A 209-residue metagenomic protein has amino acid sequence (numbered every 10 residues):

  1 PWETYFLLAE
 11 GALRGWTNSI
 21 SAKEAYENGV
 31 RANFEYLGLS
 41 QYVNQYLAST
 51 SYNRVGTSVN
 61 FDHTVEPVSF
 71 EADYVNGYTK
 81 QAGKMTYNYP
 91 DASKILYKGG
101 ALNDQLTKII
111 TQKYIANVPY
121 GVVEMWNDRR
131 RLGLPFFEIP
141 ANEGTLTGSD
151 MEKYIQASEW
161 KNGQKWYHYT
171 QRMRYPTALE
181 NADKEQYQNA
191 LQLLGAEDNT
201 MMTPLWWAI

Functional and structural regions predicted by a protein language model:
P1-T17, A22, Y26-E35, L106-A116: Extended, hydrophobic/aromatic-rich amphipathic alpha-helical segments that build helical scaffolds
A25-S51: Non-catalytic carbohydrate-binding regions of carbohydrate-active enzymes
G38, A48-I209: C-terminal functional modules
